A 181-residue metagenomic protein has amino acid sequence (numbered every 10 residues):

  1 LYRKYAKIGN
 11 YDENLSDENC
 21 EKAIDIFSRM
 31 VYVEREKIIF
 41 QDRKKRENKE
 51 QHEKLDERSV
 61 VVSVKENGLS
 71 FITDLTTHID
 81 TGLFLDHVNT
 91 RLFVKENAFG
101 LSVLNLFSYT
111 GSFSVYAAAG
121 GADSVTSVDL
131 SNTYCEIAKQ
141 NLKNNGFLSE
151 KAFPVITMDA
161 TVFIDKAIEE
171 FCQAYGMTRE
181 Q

Functional and structural regions predicted by a protein language model:
L1-Y11, S70-D74: Short, aliphatic-rich beta-strand segments
Y2-R3, K65-N67, D165: Short strand-coil-strand connectors
N19-F84, V88, L92: Non-catalytic substrate-recognition/targeting regions of SAM-dependent transferases
F93-G100, G146-F147: Glycine-rich helix-loop-beta junction characteristic of Rossmann-like nucleotide cofactor-binding loops
F99-Y109: Conserved class I S-adenosyl-L-methionine
T110-D123: Conserved SAM-binding loop of SAM-dependent methyltransferases across substrates and taxa, primarily the Class I
S124-D129: Conserved SAM-binding motif I beta-strand of class I
S131-R179: S-adenosyl-L-methionine
